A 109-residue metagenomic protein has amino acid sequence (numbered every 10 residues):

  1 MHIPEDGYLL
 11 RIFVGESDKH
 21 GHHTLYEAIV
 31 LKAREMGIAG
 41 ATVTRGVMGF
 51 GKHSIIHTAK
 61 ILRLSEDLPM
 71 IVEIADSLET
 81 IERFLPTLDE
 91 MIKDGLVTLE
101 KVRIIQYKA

Functional and structural regions predicted by a protein language model:
M1-A109: Positively charged, small/polar-rich N-terminal and surface patches that mediate targeting and assembly and bind
